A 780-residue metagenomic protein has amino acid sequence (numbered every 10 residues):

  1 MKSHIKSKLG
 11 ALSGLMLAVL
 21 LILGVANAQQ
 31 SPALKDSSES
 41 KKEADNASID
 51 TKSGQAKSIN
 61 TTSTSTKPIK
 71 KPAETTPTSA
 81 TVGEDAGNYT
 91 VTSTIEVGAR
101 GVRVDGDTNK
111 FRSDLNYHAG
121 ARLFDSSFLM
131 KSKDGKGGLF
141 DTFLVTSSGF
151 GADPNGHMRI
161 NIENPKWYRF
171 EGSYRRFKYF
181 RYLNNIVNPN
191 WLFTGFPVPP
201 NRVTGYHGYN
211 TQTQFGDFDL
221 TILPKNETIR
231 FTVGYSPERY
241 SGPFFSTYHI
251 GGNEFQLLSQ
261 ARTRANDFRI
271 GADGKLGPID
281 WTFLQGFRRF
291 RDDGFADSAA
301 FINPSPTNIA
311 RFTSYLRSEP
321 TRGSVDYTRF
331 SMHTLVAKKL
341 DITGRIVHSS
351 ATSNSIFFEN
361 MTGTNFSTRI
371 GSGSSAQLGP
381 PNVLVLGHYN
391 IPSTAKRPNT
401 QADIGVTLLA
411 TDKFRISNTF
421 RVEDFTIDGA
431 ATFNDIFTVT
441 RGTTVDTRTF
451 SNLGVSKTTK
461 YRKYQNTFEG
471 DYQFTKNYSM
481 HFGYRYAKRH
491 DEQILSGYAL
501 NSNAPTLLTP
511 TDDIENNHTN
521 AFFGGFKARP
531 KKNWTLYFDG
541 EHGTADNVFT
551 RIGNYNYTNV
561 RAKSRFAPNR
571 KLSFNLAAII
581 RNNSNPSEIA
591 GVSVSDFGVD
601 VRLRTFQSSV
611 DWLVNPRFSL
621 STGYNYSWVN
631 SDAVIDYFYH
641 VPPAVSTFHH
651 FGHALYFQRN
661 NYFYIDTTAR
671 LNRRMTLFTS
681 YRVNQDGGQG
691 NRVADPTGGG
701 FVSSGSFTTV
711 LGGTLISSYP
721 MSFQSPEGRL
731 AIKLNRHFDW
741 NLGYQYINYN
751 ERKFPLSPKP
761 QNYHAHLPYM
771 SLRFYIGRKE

Functional and structural regions predicted by a protein language model:
K2-G14: Bacterial N-terminal signal peptides that target proteins for export
I5, I22-V25, I49, I59 (+1 more regions): Short hydrophobic transmembrane-like helices used for membrane targeting/insertion
S13-G24: Bacterial N-terminal signal peptides
A26-Q30: Boundary at the C-terminal end of the N-terminal hydrophobic targeting segment
P32-K35, E39-K41, D50, K67 (+3 more regions): Gram-negative and organellar
E43-N60, S65: Long, low-complexity repeat tracts used as extracellular stalks/passenger repeats and O-glycosylation platforms
